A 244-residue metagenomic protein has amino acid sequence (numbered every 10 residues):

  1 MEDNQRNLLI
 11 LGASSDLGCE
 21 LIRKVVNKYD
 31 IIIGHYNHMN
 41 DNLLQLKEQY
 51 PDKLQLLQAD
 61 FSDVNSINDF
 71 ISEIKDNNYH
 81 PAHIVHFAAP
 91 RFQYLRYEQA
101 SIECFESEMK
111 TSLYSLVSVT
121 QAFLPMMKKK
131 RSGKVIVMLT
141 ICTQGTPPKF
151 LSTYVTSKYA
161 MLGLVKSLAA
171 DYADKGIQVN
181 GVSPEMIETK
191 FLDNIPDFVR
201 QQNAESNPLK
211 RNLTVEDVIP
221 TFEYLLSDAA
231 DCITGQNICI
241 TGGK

Functional and structural regions predicted by a protein language model:
S14-S15: Conserved glycine-rich cofactor-binding loop
K28-L43: Conserved glycine-rich Rossmann-like NAD(P)H-binding loop of the short-chain dehydrogenase/reductase
A89, T111-K129, T143, A169-A170 (+1 more regions): Amphipathic alpha-helical dimer-interface segment in Rossmann-like NAD(P)H-dependent oxidoreductases
A89-E106, F150-T153, D193-I195: Conserved mid-core segment of classical short-chain dehydrogenase/reductases
P90-R91, K134-A160, V165-D174, M186: Catalytic loop of short-chain dehydrogenase/reductase
E98-S118, S132, I136, M161: Catalytic Tyr-X3-Lys loop
A173, Q178, I233-G235: Short, small/polar-rich loop/turn modules that mediate ligand/substrate recognition or access, typified
N212-I240: C-terminal substrate-recognition "lid" of short-chain dehydrogenase/reductases
